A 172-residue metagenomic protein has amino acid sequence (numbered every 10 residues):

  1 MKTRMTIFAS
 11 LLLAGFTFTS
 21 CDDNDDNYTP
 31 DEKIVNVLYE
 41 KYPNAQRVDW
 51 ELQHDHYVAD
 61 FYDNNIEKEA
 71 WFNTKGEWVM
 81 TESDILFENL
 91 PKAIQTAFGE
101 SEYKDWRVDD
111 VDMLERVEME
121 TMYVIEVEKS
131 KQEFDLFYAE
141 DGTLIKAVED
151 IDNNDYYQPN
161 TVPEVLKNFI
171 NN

Functional and structural regions predicted by a protein language model:
M1-F8: Bacterial N-terminal signal peptides that target proteins for export
A9-A14: Hydrophobic helical h-region of N-terminal Sec-dependent signal peptides in bacterial secretory/periplasmic proteins
F16-S20: C-terminal motif of bacterial Sec signal peptides marking the signal peptidase cleavage site
D22-N24: Bacterial signal peptide processing site
T29-N172: First exposed extracellular module after export/assembly in secreted or surface-exposed proteins
